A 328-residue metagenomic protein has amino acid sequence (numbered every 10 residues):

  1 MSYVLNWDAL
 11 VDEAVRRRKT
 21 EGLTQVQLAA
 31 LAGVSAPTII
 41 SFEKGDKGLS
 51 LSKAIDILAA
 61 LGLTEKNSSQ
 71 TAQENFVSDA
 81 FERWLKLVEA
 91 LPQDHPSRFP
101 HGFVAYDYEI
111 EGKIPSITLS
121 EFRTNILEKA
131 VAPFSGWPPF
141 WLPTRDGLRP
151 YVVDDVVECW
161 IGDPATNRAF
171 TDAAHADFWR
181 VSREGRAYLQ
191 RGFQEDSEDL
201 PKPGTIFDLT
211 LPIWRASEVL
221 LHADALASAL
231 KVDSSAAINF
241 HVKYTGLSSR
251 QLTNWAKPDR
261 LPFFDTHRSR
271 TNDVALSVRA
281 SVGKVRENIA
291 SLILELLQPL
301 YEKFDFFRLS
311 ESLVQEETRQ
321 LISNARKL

Functional and structural regions predicted by a protein language model:
M1-A9: A detector for short, charged/polar N-terminal pre-domain segments
D8, K19-T20, G48: Short amphipathic helical patch at the helix-1/turn junction of helix-turn-helix
D12-A29, D56: Short basic helix-loop element that most often maps to the first helix and adjoining turn of HTH DNA-binding modules
G33-L49: Recognition helix of helix-turn-helix/homeodomain-like DNA-binding domains that insert into the DNA major groove
S52-S68: DNA major-groove recognition helix of helix-turn-helix/homeodomain DNA-binding modules
Q70-L328: Bergerat-fold GHKL/Histidine-kinase-like ATPase
